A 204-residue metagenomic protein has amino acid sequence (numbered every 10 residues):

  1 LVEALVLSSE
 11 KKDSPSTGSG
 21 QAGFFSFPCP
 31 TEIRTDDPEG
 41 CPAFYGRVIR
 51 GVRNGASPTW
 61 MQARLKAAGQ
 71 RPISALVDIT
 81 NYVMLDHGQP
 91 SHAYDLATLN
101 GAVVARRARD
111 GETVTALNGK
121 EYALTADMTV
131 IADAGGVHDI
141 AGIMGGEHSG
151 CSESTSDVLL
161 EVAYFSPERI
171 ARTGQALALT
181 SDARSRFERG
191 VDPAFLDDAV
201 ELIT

Functional and structural regions predicted by a protein language model:
L1-T204: Phosphate-rich ligand and nucleic-acid binding surfaces
